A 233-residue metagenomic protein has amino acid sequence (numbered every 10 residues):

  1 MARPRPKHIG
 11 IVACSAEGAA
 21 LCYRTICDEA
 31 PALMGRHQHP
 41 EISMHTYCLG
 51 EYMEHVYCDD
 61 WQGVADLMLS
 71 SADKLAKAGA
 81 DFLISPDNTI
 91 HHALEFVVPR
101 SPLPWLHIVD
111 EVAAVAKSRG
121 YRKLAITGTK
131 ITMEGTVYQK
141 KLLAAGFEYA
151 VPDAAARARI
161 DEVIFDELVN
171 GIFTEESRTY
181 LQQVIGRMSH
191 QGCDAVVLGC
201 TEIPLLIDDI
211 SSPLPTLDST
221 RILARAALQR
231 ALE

Functional and structural regions predicted by a protein language model:
M1-E233: Non-catalytic structural scaffold of enzyme domains
